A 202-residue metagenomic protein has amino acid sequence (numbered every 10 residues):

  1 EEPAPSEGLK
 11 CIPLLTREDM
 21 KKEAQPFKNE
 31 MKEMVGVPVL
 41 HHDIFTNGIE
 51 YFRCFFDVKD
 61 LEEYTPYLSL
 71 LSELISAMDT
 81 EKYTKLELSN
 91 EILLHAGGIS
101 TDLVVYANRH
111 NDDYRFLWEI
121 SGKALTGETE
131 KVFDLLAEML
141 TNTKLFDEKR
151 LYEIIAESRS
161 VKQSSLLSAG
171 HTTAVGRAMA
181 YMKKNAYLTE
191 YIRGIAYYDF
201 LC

Functional and structural regions predicted by a protein language model:
E1-P66, Y198-C202: Proteolytic maturation boundary segments
E7-M20, N29-G36, L71-Y83, G98-I99 (+2 more regions): Charged, low-complexity, helix/coiled-coil-prone segments
N47-L68, S72-S76, Y83-N142, E148-C202: M16 family metallopeptidases and their MPP-like homologs
